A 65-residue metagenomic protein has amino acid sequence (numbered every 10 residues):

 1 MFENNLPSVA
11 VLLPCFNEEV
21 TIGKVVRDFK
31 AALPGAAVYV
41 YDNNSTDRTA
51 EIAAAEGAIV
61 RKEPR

Functional and structural regions predicted by a protein language model:
M1-R65: Structured catalytic core of nucleotide-sugar glycosyltransferases
